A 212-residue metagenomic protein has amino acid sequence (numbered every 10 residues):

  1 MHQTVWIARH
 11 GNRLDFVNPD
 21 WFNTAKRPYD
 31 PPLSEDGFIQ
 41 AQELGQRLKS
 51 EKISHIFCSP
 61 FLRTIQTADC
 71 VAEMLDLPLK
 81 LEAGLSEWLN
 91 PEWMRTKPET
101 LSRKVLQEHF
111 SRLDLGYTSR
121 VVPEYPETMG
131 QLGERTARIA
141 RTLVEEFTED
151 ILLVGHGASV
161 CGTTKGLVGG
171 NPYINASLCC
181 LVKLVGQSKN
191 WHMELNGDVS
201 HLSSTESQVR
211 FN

Functional and structural regions predicted by a protein language model:
M1-H2, K80, E87-S102, E149 (+1 more regions): Acidic, low-complexity terminal tails and accessory targeting/binding regions of phosphate-metabolizing enzymes
H2-L81: Active-site-proximal alpha-helix that buttresses catalytic centers in soluble enzyme cores
V5, F147-G157: Generic beta-sheet signal
L14, T64-I65, E87-L89, S159-C161: Short, active-site-adjacent cap segments at secondary-structure transitions
P31-P32, L75-E134, E194-N196, E206 (+1 more regions): Phosphate-handling substructures
Q40-L44, T64-T67, T128, L132-L143: Alpha-helical packing segments of well-folded alpha/beta enzyme cores
S50-K52, L143-E149: Glycine-rich phosphate-binding loop signature in dinucleotide/nucleotide-binding domains
C58-F61, E82-L85, V154-A158, G197: Short, well-ordered beta-to-alpha junction loops that form the rim of enzyme active sites and present histidine/acidic
